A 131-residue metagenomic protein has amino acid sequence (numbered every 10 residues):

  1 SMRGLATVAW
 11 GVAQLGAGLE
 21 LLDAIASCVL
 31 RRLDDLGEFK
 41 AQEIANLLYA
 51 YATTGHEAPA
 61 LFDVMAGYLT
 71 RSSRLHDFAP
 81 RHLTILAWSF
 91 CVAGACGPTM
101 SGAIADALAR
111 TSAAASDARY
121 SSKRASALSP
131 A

Functional and structural regions predicted by a protein language model:
S1-A131: Eukaryotic RNA-binding helical-repeat scaffolds
